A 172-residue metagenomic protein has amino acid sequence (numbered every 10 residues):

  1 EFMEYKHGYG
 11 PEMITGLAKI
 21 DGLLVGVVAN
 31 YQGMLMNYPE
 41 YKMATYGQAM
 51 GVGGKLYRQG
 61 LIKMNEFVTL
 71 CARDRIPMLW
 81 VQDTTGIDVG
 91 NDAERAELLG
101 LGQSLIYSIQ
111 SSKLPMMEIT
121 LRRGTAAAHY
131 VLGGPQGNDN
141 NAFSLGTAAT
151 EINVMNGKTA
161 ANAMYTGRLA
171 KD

Functional and structural regions predicted by a protein language model:
E1-D172: Ligand-binding clefts of soluble mixed alpha/beta catalytic domains
